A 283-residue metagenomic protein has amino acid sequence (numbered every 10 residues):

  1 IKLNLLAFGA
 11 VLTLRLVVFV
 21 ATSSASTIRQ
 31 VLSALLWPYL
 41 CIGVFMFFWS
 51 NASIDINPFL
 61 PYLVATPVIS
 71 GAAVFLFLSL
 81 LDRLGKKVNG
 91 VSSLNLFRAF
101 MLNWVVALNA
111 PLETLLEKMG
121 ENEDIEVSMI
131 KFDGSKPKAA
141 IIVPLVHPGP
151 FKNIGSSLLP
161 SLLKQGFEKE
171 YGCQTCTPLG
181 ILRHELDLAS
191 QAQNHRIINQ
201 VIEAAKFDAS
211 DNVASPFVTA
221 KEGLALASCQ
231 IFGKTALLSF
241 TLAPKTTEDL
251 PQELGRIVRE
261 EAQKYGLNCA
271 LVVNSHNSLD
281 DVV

Functional and structural regions predicted by a protein language model:
I1-V283: Terminal domain-initiation and capping elements
